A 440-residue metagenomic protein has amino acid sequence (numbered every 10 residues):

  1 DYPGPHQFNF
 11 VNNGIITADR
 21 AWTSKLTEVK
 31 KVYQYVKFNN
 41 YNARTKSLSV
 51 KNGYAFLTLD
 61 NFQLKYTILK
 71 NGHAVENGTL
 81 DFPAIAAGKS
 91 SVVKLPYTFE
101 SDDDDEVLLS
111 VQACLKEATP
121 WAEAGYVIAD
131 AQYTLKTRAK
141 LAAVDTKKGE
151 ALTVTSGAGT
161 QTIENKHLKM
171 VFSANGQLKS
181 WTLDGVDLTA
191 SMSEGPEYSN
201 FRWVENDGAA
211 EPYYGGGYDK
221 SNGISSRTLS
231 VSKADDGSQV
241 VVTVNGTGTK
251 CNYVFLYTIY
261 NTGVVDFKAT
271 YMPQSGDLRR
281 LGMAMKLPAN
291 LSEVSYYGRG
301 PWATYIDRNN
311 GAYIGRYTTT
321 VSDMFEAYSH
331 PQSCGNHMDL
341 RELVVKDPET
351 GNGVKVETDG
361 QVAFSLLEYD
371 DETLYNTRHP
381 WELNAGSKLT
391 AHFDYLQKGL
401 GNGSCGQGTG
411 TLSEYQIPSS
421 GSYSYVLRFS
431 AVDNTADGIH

Functional and structural regions predicted by a protein language model:
D1-S49, A55-D60, K65-A74: Extended substrate-binding grooves/exosites of carbohydrate-active enzymes
V29, V50, V111, H167 (+1 more regions): Conserved, mostly hydrophobic/aromatic
V50-Y54, I68, Y97-F99, A113 (+2 more regions): Hydrophobic beta-strand positions in extracellular immunoglobulin-like domains
G53-T58, E117, P273-S275, D433: Short, acidic/polar linear motifs in exposed loop/turn regions
F62, T67-V107, A113-C114: Intrinsically disordered, low-complexity Pro/Gly/Ser/Thr-rich segments with frequent PxxP/GP/PP motifs and embedded
T67-T79, A118-W121, P288-G298: Short aromatic-acidic-glycine turn motif
P96-D103, L135-H440: Beta-strand/loop-rich accessory regions of lumenal/periplasmic or secreted enzymes, predominantly carbohydrate-active
F99-A143: Terminal connector regions
